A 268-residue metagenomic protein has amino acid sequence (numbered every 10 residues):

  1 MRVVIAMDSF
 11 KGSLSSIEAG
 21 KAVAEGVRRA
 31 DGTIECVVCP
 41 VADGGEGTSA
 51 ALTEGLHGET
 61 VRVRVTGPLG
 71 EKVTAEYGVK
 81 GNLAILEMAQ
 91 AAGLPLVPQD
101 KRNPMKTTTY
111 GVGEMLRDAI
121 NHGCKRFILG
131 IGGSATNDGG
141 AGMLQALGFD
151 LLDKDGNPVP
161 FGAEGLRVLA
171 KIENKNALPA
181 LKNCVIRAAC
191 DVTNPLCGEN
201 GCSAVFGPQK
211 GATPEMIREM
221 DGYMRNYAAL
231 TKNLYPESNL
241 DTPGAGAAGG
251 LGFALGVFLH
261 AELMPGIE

Functional and structural regions predicted by a protein language model:
M1-I131, A135-E268: N-terminal loops that bind phosphate or other acidic moieties and the adjacent beta-alpha structural core
